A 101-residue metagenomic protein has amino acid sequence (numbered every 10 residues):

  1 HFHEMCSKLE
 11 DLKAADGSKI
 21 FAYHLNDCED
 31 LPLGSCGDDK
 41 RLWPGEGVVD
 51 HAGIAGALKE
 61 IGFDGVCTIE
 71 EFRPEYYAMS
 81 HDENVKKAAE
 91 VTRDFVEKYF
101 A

Functional and structural regions predicted by a protein language model:
H1-A101: Histidine-acidic metal/acid-base catalytic patches
